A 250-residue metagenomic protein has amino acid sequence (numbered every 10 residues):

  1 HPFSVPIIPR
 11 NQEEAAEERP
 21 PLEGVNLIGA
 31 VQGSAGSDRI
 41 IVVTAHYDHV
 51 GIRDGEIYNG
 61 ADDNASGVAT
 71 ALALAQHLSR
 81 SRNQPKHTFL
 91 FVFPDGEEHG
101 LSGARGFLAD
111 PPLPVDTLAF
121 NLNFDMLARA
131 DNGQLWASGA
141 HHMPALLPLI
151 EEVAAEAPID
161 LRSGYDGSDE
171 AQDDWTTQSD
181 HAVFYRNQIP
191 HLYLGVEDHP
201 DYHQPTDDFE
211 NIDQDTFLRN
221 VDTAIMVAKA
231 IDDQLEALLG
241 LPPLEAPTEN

Functional and structural regions predicted by a protein language model:
H1, A73-N83, A109-L113, E151 (+3 more regions): Sec-exported extracytoplasmic/periplasmic mature domains
H1-V31: A non-catalytic alpha/beta surface segment that caps or lines the substrate-entry region of metallo-dependent hydrolase
Q12-E18, D54-N64, F93-P94, N132-H141 (+2 more regions): Second-shell loop/turn segments in exported
L27, R39, N64-T70, L74 (+9 more regions): Stable alpha-helical elements in mature extracytoplasmic
L27-G29, V43-L101, A224: Alpha-helical metal-binding/catalytic segments enriched in His/Glu/Asp
G33-I40: Proline/glycine-enriched tight loop/beta-turn segments at coil->beta junctions that connect or precede beta-strands
G36, P94-Y193, E197: Metal-dependent peptidase/peptidase-like ectodomains
H199-N250: His/Asp/Glu-rich mid-to-C-terminal helical/loop segments that flank catalytic regions of hydrolases
